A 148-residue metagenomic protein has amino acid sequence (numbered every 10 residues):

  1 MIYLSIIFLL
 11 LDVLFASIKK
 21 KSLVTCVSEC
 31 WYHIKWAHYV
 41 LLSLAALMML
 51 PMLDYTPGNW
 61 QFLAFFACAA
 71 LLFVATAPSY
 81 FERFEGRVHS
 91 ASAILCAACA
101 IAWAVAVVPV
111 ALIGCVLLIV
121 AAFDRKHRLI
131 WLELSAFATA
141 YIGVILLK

Functional and structural regions predicted by a protein language model:
M1, Y55-W60, I101-L112, K126 (+1 more regions): Transmembrane helix interruption/hinge and helix-loop junction motifs
M1-T56: N-terminal topogenic module of multi-pass integral membrane proteins
L4-F8, L41-L44, L63-A70, C96 (+2 more regions): Hydrophobic alpha-helical transmembrane segments of polytopic
L10-K19, F73-Y80, I119: Transmembrane alpha-helical segments that form the membrane-embedded catalytic/substrate-channel core of multi-pass
L42-D54, S92-I101, F137: Core segments of transmembrane alpha-helices that mediate helix-helix packing or line hydrophobic substrate/ligand
D54-T56, T76-R83, A122-K126, L146-K148: Juxtamembrane "helix-exit" motif on the non-cytosolic side of transmembrane helices
Q61-G114: Membrane-proximal helix-loop-helix units in multi-pass membrane proteins
V108-K148: Terminal transmembrane helical module of multi-pass membrane proteins
